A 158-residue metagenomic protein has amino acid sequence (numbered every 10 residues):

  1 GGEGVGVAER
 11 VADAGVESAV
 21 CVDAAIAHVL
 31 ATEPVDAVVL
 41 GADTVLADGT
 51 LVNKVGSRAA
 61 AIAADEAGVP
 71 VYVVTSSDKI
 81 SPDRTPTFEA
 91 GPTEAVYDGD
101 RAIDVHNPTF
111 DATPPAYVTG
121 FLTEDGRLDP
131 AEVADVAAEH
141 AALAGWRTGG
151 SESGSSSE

Functional and structural regions predicted by a protein language model:
G2-E158: Conserved phosphate- and dinucleotide-binding cores of soluble alpha/beta proteins, encompassing both enzyme active
